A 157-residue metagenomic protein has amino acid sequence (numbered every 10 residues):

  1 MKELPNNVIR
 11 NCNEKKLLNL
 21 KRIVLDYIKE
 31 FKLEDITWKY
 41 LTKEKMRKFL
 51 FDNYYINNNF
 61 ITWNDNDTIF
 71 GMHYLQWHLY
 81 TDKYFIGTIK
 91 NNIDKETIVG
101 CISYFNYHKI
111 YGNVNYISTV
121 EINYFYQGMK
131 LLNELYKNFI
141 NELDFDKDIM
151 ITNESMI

Functional and structural regions predicted by a protein language model:
M1-K45: Conserved N-terminal entry element of GNAT/NAT acetyltransferase domains
I23-Y27, F49, N138, E142: Charge-rich, solvent-exposed alpha-helical interaction surfaces
K43-F85, K90-N92: Active-site rim helix/loop that mediates acceptor-substrate recognition in acyltransferases
D82-Y84, G112, I117: Short coil/loop residues immediately preceding or within conserved phosphate-binding loops of NTP-utilizing enzyme
N91, N106-H108, Y124: Short, low-complexity Ser/Thr-rich regulatory SLiMs
E96-Y107, Y116, E121: Conserved beta-strand in the GNAT
I122, G128-E142: Conserved acetyl-CoA-binding loop-helix of GNAT-fold acetyltransferases
M150-I157: Conserved beta-strand-loop-alpha-helix junction that forms the acyl-donor binding cleft
